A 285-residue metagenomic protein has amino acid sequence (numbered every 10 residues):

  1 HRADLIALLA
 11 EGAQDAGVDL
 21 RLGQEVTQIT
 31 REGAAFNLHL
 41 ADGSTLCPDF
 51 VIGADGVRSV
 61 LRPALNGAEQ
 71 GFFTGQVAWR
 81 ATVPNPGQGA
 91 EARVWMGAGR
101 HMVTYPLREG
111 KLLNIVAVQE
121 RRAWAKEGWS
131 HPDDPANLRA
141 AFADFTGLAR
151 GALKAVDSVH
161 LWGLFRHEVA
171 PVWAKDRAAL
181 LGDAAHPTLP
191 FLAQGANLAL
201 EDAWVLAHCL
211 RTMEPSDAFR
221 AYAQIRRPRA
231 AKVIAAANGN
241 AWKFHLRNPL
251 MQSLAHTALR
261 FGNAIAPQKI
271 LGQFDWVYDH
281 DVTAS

Functional and structural regions predicted by a protein language model:
H1-I6, A10, D15-A16, D42-S44 (+1 more regions): Conserved FAD/dinucleotide-binding core of flavoprotein oxidoreductases
H1-T82, R122-R139, D279-S285: Conserved N-terminal helical subregion
R2, V60-P63, G182, R226-A230 (+1 more regions): Short, cationic motifs built from Arg/Lys/His that form the positively charged side of catalytic pockets
G33, L65, L153, L192 (+1 more regions): Short, flexible helix/strand-to-coil boundary loops that buttress conserved ligand/catalytic motifs in alpha/beta
C47, L112, D176-R177: Conserved catalytic motifs of the protein kinase core domain
I52-G53, T104, N137-L138, S158-L246: Conserved mid-domain beta->alpha element of the FAD-binding
R58-S59, A78-R80, R100-V103, A185-H186: Histidine-centered metal-chelating micro-motifs
K232-A235, G239-V277, S285: Alpha-helical membrane-targeting segments
